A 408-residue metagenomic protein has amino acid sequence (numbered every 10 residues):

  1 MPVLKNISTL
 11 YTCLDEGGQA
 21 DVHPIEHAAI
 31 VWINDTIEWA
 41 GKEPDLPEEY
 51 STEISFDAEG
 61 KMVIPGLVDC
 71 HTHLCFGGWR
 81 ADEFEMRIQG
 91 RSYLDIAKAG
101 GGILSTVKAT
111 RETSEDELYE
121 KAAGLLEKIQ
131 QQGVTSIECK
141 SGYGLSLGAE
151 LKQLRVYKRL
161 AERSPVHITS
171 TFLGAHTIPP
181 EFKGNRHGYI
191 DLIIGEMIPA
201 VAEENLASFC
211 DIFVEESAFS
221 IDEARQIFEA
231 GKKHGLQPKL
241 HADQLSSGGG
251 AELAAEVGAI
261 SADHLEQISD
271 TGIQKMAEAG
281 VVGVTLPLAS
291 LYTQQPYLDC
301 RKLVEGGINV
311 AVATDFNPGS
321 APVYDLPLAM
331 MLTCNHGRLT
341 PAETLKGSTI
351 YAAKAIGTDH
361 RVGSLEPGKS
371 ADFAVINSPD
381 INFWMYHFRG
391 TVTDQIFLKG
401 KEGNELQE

Functional and structural regions predicted by a protein language model:
M1-E48: N-terminal metal-binding scaffold of metallo-dependent hydrolase/deaminase domains
V3, E53-D57, S170, I396: Conserved beta-strand scaffold positions in the cores of enzyme catalytic domains, especially in NTP/NDP-utilizing
I7, I30, D35, G60 (+13 more regions): Divalent metal-coordination and catalytic microenvironments
G18-D21, S348-I350, S370-E408: C-terminal cap of metal-dependent C-N hydrolases
A58-K121: Metal-associated gating/positioning segment near the N- to mid-region
T106-A122, E127, T135-G248: Metal-coordinating catalytic core of metallo-dependent amide/deamination hydrolases
Q237, S247-S364, I376-F383, F388: Active-site-adjacent C-terminal substructures of enzyme catalytic domains
